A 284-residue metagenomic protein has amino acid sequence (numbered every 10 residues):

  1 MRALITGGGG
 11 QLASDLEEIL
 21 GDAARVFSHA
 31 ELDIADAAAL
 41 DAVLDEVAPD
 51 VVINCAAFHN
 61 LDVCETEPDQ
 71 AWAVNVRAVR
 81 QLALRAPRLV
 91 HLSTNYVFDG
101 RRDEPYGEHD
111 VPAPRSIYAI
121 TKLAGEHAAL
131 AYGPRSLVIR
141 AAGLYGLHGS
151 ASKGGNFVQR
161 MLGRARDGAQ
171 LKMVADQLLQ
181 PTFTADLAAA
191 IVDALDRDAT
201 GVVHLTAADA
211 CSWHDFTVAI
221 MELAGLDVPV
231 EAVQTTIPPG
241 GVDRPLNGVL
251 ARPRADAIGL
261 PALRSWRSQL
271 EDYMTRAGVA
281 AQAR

Functional and structural regions predicted by a protein language model:
R2-G21: N-terminal Rossmann NAD(P)H-binding glycine-rich loop of SDR-like oxidoreductase domains
I34-V74: NAD(P)H-binding glycine-rich loop region in Rossmannoid oxidoreductase-like domains and their noncatalytic homologs
A35, T66, Q70-Q81, P112 (+2 more regions): Glycine-rich NAD(P)-binding loop of the Rossmann-fold in SDR/ketoreductase-type enzymes
R80-A113, I117, Y132: Conserved Rossmann-fold NAD(P)-dependent oxidoreductase catalytic core, especially the SDR/UDP-sugar
A113-L137: Active-site Tyr-X1-5-Lys
L130-L178, D186: NAD(P)-dependent short-chain dehydrogenase/reductase
A190, R197-G241, L246, M274-A277 (+1 more regions): Mid/C-terminal beta-alpha module of Rossmann-like enzyme folds, strongest in SDR-family dehydrogenases/epimerases
P245-R284: C-terminal amphipathic/interface module of NAD(P)-dependent oxidoreductases and related NAD-binding regulators
